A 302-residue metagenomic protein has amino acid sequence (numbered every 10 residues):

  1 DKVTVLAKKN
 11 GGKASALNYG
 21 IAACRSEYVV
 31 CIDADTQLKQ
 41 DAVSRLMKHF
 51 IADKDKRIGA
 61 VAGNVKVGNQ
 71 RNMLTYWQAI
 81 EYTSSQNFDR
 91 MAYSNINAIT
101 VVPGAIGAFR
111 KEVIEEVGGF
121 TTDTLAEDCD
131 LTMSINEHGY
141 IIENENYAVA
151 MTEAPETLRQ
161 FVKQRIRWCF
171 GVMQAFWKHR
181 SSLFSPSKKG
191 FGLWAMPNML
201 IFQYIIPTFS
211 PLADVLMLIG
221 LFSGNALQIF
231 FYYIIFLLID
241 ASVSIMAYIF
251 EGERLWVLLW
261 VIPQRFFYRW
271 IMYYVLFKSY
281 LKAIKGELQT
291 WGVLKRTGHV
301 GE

Functional and structural regions predicted by a protein language model:
D1-K9: Acidic donor-binding segment of Leloir-type glycosyltransferases
K9, A14-N18, A22, S26 (+4 more regions): Long helical/loop segments within the catalytic core of UDP-sugar-dependent glycosyltransferases, especially the large
V29: Short aromatic/hydrophobic "clamp" motif used to bind/position activated sugar donors
I32-A34: Active-site acidic Asp-centered loop
L125-L131: Acidic donor-binding loop at a coil-to-helix junction in glycosyltransferase catalytic cores that engages
T132-A150: Catalytic donor-sugar/metal-binding loop of nucleotide-sugar-dependent glycosyltransferases
N146-Q160: Active-site donor/metal-binding and catalytic loop motifs of nucleotide-sugar-dependent glycosylation enzymes
S181-N198, V215-E302: Juxtamembrane C-terminal module of membrane proteins
